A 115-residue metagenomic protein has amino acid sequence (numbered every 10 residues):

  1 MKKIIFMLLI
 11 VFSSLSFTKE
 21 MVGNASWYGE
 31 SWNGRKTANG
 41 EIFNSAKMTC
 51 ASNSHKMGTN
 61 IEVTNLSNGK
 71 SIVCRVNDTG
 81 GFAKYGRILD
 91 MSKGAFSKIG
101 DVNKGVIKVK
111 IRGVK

Functional and structural regions predicted by a protein language model:
M1-I4: Positively charged n-region of N-terminal signal peptides that target proteins for export
V11-L15: N-terminal signal peptide c-region/cleavage motif recognized by signal peptidases
S16-K115: Secreted/periplasmic proteins
